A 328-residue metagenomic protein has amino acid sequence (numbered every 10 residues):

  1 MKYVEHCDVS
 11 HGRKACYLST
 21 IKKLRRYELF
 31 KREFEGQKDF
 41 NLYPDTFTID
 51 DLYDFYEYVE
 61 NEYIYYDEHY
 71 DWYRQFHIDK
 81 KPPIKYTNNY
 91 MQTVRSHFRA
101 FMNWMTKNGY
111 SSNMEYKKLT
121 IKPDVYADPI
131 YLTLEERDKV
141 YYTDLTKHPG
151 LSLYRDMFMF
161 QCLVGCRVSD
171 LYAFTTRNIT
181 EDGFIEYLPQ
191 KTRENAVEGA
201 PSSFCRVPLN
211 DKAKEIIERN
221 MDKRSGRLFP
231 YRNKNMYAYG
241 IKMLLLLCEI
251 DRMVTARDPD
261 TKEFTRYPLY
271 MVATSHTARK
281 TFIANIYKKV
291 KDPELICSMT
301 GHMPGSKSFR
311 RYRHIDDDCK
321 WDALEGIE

Functional and structural regions predicted by a protein language model:
M1-W104: Short, Lys/Arg-enriched alpha-helical recognition elements, typified by the DNA-recognition helix
F34-E35, T46, Y70-D71, N103-D128 (+1 more regions): Short, charged hinge/linker segments at domain and secondary-structure junctions
K81-S96, K107, S111-V168, Y172 (+1 more regions): Basic, Lys/Arg- and aromatic-enriched nucleic-acid-binding interface segment
Y131, P189-R193, K234-Y237, T300-G326: Catalytic-site neighborhood detector that most strongly recognizes the C-terminal catalytic loop/helix of tyrosine
V140, V197-E198, S202-P208, R219 (+1 more regions): DNA/chromatin major-groove-contacting recognition/catalytic segments
T146-H148, D222-R227, K242-S298, H302: Short, basic (Lys/Arg/His-rich) helix/loop patches that form interaction surfaces in the mid-to-C-terminal regions
V164, A173-E218: Conserved tyrosine-mediated DNA breakage-rejoining catalytic core shared by Y-recombinases
N178-G183, K291-R311: Short, polar N-cap/turn motifs at the start of nucleic acid-interacting alpha helices
